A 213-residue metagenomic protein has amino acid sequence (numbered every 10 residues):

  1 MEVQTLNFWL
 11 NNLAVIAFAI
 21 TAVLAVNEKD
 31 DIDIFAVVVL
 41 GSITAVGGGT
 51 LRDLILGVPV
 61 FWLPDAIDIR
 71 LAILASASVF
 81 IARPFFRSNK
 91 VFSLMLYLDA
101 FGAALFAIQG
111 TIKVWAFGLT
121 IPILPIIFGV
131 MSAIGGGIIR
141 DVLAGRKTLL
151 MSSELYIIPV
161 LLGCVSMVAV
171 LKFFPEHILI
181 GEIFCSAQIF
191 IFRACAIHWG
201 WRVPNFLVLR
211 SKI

Functional and structural regions predicted by a protein language model:
M1-P122, R146-I213: Alpha-helical transmembrane segments and their membrane-interface boundaries that form or gate the permeation pathway
P122-I126, I138: Membrane-embedded alpha-helical hairpins and interfacial helices in multi-pass inner-membrane proteins
I134-K147: Membrane-helix boundary/interface segments in integral membrane proteins
